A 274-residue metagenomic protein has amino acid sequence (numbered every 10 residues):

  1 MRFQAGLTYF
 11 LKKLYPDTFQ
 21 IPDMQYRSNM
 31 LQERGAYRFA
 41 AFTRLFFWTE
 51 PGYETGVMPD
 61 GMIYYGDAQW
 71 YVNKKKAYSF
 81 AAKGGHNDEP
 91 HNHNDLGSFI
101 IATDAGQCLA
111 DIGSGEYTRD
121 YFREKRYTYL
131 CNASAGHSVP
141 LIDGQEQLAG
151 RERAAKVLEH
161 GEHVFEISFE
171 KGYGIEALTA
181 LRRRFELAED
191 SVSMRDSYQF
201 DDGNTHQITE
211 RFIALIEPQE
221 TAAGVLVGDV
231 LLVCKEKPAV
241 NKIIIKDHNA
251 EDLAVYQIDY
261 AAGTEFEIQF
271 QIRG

Functional and structural regions predicted by a protein language model:
M1-C108: Carbohydrate-active enzyme catalytic cores, enriched for enzymes that act on polyanionic acidic polysaccharides
M1-R38, S114-G274: CBM-like, beta-strand-rich accessory domains located in the C-terminal region of large, secreted polysaccharide-active
G85, G113-S114: Residue-level structural signal for beta-strand termini and adjacent loop
